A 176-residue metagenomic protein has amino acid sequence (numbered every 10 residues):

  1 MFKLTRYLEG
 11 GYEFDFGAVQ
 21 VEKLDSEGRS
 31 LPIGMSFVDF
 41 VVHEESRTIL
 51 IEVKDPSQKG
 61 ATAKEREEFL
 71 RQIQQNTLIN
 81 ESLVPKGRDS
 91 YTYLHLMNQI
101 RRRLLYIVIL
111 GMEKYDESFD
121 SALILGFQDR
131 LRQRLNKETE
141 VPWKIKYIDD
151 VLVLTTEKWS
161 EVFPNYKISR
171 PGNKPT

Functional and structural regions predicted by a protein language model:
M1-E45, N165-T176: Basic, amphipathic N-terminal segments that precede the first structured/catalytic domain
E13-A18, L24-E27, I79-K86, G126 (+1 more regions): Short linear motifs at secondary-structure transitions and domain/linker junctions
M35-D39, E44, H95, R101-R102 (+1 more regions): Short, surface-exposed loop and linker segments with low hydrophobicity and enrichment for Pro/Ser/Thr
F40-V42, I49-D55: Conserved catalytic cores of phosphodiester-cleaving nucleases, focusing on short active-site segments
R47-I49, L105: Structural motif
T48, Q58, K114: Surface-exposed, flexible loop/turn segments at secondary-structure boundaries
P56-G111: Catalytic cores of nucleic-acid endonucleases
L104-F163: Short, low-complexity, polybasic intrinsically disordered segments
